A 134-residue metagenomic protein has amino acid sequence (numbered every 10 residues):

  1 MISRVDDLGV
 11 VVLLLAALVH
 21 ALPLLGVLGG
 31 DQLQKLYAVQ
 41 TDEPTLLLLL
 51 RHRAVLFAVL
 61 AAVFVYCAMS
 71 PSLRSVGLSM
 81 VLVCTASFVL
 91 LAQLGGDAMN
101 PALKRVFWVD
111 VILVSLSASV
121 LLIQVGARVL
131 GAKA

Functional and structural regions predicted by a protein language model:
I2-A17, Y66-V81: Interfacial segments of alpha-helical transmembrane regions
D6, G26-R51, L94-P101: Interfacial loop at the N-terminal end of multi-pass membrane proteins
V12-L15, L56, G77-M80, R105 (+1 more regions): Physicochemical signature of membrane-embedded alpha-helices that form the seven-helix bundle of GPCRs, emphasizing
L18-V27, D42-Y66, L82-A86: Core segments of alpha-helical transmembrane spans in multipass integral membrane proteins
L50-R51, P101-L116: Individual transmembrane alpha-helices with interfacial aromatic-anchor signatures
F57, G77-L91, S115: Hydrophobic alpha-helical membrane segments
L90-F107, G126: Membrane-helix boundary connector in multi-pass membrane proteins
S115-A134: Membrane-water interface at the C-terminal end of transmembrane alpha helices
